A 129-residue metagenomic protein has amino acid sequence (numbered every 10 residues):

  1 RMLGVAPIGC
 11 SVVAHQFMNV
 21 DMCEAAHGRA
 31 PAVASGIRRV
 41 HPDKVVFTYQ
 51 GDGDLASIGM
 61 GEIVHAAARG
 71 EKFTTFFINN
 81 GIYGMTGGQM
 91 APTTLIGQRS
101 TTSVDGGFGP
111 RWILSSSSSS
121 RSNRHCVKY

Functional and structural regions predicted by a protein language model:
R1, G59-E62, P110, L114: General structural feature for long, well-ordered alpha-helical segments within catalytic domains of soluble enzymes
M2-P7: A short beta-strand-loop structural module common to alpha/beta enzyme folds
I8-G84: Thiamine diphosphate
V40-D43, A91-Y129: Conserved thiamine diphosphate
G87-Q89: Short aromatic-enriched loop/helix-cap "lid" or pocket-rim segments at secondary-structure transitions that line
